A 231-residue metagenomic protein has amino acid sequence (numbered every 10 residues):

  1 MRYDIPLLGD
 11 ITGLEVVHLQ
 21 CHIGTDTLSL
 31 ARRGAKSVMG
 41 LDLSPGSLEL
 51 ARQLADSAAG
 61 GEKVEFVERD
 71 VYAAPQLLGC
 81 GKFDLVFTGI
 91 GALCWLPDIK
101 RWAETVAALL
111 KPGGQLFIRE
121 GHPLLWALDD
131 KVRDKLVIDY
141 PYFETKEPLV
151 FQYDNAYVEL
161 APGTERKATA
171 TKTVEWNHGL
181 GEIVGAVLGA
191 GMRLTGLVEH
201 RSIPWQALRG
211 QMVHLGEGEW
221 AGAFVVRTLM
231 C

Functional and structural regions predicted by a protein language model:
M1-E15, S29: Conserved alpha-helix/loop element of class I SAM-dependent methyltransferases that forms part of the SAM/SAH-binding
L14-Q76: Class I SAM-dependent methyltransferase SAM/SAH-binding core
Y72, Q76-V86: A short acidic, Gly/Pro-enriched loop at the edge of an enzyme's catalytic core that lines a small-molecule cofactor
D84-K100: A short SAM/SAH-binding and catalytic strip from SAM-dependent methyltransferases
K100-Q115: A short glycine-rich, Lys/Arg-flanked "PGG" loop and its adjoining helix->strand segment in the class I
Q115-L160: Conserved class I S-adenosyl-L-methionine
T173-V198: Short alpha-helix
A190-M192, G210-C231: Core SAM-dependent methyltransferase catalytic element
